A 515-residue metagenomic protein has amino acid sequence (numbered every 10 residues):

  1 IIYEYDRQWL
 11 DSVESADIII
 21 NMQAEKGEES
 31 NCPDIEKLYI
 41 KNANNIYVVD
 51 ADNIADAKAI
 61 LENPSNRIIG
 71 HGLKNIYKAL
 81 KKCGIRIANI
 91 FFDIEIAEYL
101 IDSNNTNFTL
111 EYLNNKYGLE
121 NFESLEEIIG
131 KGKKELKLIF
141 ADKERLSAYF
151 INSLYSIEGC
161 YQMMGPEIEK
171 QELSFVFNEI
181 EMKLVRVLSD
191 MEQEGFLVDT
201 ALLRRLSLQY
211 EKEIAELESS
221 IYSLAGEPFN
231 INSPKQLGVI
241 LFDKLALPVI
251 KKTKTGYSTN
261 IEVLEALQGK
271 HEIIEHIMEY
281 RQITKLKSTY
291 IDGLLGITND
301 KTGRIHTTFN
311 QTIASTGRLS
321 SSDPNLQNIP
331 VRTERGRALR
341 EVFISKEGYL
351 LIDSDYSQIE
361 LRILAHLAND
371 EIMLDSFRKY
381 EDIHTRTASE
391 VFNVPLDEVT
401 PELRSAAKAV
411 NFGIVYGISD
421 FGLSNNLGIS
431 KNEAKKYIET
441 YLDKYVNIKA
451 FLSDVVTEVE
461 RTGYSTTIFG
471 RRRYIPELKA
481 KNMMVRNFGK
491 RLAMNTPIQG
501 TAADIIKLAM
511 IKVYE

Functional and structural regions predicted by a protein language model:
I1-D52, I68, E135-V331, L350 (+6 more regions): Conserved "right-hand" nucleotidyltransferase catalytic core of DNA-directed polymerases
R7-S15, A59-E62, R335-L350, E515: A short acidic-Thr-Gly-centered motif at the start of a beta-strand
E29-S30, D34, Y39-A43, D56-G165 (+1 more regions): Charged catalytic and DNA/RNA-contacting regions of genome-maintenance and nucleic-acid-processing enzymes
Y39-N44, G72, N107-E127, K131 (+3 more regions): Function-dense linear segments that define catalytic or interfacial modules in macromolecule-processing proteins
P64, N75, F92, N152 (+8 more regions): A generic structural signal for residues located within well-ordered alpha-helices of large catalytic or ligand-binding
I87-N89, E120-I128, A225-N232, P248-T255 (+3 more regions): Short, surface-exposed acidic
S103, I231, S376-R378, I498: Conserved, non-catalytic sequence blocks in retroelement Pol enzymes and Pol-derived host proteins
L136-I139, R186, Q193, N299 (+3 more regions): Conserved catalytic core of nucleic-acid polymerases
